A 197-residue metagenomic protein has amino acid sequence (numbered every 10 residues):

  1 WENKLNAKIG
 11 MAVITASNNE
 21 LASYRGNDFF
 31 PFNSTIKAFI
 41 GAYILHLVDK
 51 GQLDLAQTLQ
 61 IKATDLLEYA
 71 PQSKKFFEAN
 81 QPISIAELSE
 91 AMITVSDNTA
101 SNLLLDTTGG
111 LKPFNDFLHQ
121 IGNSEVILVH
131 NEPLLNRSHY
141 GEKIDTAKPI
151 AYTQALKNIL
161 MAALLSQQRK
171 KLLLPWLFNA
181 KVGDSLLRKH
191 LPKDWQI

Functional and structural regions predicted by a protein language model:
W1-P31: Beta-lactamase-like hydrolase cores
K8, Q81, N102-L164: Mid-domain, small-residue-enriched loop/turn segments at the edges of structured enzyme/sensor domains
A22-G26, S84-L88, V95-A100, E132-Y140: Flexible glycine/proline-enriched surface loops and loop-helix/loop-strand junctions
F30-L59: Active-site SXXK
L55-S73, T108-G109, W176-L177: Acidic helix-start/capping segments at beta-turn-to-alpha-helix junctions
L66-L103, L111: Conserved catalytic neighborhood of penicillin-recognizing serine enzymes
K170, L174-V182: Small-residue-rich helix-loop
D184-I197: Short, Gly/Ser/Thr-enriched beta-strand-loop segments that form substrate-interacting elements of hydrolase/peptidase
